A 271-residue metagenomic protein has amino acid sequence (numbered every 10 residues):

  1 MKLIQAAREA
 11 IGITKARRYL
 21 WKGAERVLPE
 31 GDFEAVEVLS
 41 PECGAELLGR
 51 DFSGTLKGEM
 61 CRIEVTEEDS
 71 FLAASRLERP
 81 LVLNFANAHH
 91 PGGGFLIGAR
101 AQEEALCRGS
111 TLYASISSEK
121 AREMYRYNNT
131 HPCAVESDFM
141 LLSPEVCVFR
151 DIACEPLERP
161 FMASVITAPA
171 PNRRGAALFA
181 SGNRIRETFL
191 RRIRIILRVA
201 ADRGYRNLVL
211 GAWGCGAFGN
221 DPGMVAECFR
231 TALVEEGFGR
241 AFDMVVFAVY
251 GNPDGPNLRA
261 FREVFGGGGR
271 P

Functional and structural regions predicted by a protein language model:
M1-L208, A212-P271: Macrodomain-like recognition of ADP-ribose-binding/processing modules
